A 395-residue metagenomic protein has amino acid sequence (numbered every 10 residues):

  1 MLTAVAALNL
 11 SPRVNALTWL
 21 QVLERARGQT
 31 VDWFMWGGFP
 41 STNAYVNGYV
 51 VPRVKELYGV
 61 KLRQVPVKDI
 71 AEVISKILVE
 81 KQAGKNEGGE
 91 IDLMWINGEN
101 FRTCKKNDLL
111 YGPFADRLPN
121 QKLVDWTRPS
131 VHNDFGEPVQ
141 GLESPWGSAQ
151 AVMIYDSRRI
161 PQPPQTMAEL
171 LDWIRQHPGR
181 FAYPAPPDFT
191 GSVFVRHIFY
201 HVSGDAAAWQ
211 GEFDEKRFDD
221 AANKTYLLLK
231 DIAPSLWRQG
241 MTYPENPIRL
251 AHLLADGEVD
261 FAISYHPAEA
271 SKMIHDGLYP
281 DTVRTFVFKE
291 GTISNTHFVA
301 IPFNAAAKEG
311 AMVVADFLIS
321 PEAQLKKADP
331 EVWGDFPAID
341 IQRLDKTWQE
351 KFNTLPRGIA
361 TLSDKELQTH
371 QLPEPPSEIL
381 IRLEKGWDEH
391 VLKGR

Functional and structural regions predicted by a protein language model:
W19-R27, F34-K61, M153: Short, polar/charged alpha-helical segment
W36-Y49, V65-I74, E87, I91-I248: Extracytoplasmic ligand-binding site segments that recognize negatively charged/polar headgroups
F101-T103, I263-P280: A ligand-binding cleft/hinge motif common to bilobed small-molecule-binding domains
Y111-L123, E143, L171, H275 (+2 more regions): Short beta-strand->loop
G136, A149, L228-I232, Y243 (+2 more regions): Periplasmic-binding protein-like
H252, I359-R395: Conserved C-terminal helix/tail region of periplasmic/extracytoplasmic solute-binding proteins
T292, H297, I301-L367: Mature extracytoplasmic/periplasmic domains
